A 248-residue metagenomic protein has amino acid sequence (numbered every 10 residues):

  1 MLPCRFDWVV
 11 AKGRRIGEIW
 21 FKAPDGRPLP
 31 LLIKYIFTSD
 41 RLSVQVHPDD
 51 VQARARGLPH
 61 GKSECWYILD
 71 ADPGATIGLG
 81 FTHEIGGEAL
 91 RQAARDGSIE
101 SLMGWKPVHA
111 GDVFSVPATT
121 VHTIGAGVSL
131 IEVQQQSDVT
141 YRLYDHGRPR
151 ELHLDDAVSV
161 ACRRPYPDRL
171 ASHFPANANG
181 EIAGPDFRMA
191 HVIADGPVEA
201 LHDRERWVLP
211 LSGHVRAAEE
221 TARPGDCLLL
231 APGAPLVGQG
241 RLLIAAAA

Functional and structural regions predicted by a protein language model:
M1-I85, S137, H146-D168, M189 (+1 more regions): Transition-metal
I33-Y35, L42, E64-Y67, W105-K106 (+3 more regions): His/acidic/aromatic-lined binding-pocket segments of jelly-roll/cupin-type domains and related regulatory beta-sandwich
T38-R41, D50-V51, H60-G61, A71-G74 (+3 more regions): Ligand-binding loop in jelly-roll beta-barrel domains
P48, L69-D72, F81-H83, A94 (+6 more regions): Short, structured patches in soluble enzyme cores that scaffold and shape functional sites
H83-D96, D203-L209: Short, basic/aromatic beta-hairpin or loop at an interaction surface
Q92-L102, H214: Short, structured beta-strand/loop micro-motifs enriched in basic residues and often containing a Trp
M103-S115, I124, R216-A234: Short acidic-glycine-tyrosine-enriched beta hairpin
F174-D226, P232-P235: Acidic/His-leaning functional-site neighborhoods
